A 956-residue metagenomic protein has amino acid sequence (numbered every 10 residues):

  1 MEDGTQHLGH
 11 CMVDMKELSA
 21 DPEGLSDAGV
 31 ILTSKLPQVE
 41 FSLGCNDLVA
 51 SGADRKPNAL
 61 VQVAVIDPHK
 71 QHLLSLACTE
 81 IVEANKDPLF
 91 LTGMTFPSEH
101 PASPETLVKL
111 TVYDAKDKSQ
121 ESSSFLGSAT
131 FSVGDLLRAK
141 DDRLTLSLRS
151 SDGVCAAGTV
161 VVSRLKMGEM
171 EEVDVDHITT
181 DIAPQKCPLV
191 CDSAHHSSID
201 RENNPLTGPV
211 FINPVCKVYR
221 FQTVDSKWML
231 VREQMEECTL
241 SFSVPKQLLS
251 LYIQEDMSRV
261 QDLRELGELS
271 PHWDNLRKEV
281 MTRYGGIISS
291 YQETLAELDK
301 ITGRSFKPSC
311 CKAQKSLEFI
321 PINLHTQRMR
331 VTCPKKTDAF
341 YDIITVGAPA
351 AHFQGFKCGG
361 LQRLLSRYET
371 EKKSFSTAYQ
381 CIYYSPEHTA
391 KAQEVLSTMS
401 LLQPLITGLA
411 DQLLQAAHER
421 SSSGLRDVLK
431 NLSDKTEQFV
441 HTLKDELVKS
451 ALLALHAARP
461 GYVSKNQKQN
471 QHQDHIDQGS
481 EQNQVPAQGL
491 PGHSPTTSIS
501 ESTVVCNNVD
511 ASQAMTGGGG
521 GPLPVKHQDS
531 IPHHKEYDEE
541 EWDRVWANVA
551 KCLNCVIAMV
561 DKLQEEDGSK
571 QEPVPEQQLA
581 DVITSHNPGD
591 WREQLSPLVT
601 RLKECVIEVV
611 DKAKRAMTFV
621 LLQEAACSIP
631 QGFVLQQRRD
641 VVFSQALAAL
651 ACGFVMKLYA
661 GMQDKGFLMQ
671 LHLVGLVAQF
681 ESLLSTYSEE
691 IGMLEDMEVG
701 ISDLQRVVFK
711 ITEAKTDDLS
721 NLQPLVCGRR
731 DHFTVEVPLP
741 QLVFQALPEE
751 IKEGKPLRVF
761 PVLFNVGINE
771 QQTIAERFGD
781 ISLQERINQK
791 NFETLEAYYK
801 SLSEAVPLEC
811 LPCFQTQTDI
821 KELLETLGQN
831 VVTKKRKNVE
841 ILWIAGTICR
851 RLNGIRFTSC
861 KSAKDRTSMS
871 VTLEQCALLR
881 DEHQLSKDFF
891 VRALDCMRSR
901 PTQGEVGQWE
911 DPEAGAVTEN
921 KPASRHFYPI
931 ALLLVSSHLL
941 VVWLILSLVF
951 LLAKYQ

Functional and structural regions predicted by a protein language model:
M1-S34, E83-A84, P101-I178: C2-type phospholipid-binding modules
V13, A59, Y113, G127 (+5 more regions): Amphipathic alpha-helical scaffolding segments
Q38-N85: Calcium-regulated, polybasic anionic-phospholipid
D87-E99, F131: Exposed aromatic-hydrophobic patches
V108-Y113, Q631, Q636, D640 (+2 more regions): Internal alpha-helical scaffold/solenoid segments in large eukaryotic proteins
T159-L722, V726-L739, K755-R758: Extended low-complexity, intrinsically disordered and solenoidal helical-scaffold regions
L684, E690, L704, K710 (+1 more regions): Cysteine-based protein phosphatase catalytic domain of the PTP/DSP
L823-F857, M869-Q956: Cysteine-dependent PTP/DSP-like catalytic domain, specifically the C-terminal lobe
